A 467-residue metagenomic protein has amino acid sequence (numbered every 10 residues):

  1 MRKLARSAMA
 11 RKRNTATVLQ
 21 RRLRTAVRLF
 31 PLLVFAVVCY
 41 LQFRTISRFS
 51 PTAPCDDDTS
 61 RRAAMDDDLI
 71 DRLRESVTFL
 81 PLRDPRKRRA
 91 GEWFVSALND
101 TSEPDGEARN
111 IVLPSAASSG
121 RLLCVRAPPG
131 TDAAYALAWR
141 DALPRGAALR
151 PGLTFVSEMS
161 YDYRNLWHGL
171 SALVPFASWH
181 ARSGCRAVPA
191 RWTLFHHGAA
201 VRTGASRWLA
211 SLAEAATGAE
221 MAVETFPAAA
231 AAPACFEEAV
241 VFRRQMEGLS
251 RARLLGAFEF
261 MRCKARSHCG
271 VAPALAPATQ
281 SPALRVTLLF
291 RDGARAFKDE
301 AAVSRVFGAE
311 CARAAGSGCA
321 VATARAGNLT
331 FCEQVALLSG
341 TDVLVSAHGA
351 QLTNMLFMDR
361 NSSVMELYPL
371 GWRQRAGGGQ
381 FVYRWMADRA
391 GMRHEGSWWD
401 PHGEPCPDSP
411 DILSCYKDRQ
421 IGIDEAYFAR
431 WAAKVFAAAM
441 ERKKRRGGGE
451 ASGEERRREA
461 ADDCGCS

Functional and structural regions predicted by a protein language model:
R2-S467: The feature primarily captures lumenal catalytic ectodomains of type II secretory-pathway glycosyltransferases
